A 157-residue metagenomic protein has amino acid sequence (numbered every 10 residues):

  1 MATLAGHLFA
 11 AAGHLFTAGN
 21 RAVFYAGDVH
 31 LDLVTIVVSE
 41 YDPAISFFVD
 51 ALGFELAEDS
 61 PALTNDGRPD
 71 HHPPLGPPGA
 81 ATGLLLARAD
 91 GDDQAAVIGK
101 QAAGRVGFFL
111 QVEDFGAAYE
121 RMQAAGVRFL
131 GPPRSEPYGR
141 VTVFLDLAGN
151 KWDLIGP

Functional and structural regions predicted by a protein language model:
T3-N20: Compositionally biased, intrinsically disordered low-complexity segments enriched for polar/charged residues
L8, R21-I45, R105-F108: N-terminal beta-strand motif that seeds the catalytic metal site of vicinal oxygen chelate
I36-G83: Core segments of cupin and vicinal oxygen chelate
E40-D42, V97, Q101-K151: Vicinal oxygen chelate
L75-G79, F144-L147, P157: Active-site beta-strand termini and strand-to-loop segments that position acidic
P78-G83, D90-D93, F115-G116: Short, charged/polar surface micro-motifs in flexible loops or helix N-caps
L86-D93, G131, G156-P157: Acetyl-CoA-dependent GNAT
